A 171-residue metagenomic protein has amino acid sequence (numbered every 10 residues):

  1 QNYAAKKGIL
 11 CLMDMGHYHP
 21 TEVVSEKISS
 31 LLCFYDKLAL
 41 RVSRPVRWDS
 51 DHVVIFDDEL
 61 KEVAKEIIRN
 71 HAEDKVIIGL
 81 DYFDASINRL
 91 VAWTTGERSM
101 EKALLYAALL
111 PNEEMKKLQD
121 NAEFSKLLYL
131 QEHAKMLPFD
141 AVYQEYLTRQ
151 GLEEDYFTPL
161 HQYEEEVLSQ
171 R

Functional and structural regions predicted by a protein language model:
Q1-N2: Active-site-proximal segments of catalytic enzyme domains that coordinate small-molecule cofactors or metal ions
A5-M13, H19-R171: Histidine-acidic metal/acid-base catalytic patches
